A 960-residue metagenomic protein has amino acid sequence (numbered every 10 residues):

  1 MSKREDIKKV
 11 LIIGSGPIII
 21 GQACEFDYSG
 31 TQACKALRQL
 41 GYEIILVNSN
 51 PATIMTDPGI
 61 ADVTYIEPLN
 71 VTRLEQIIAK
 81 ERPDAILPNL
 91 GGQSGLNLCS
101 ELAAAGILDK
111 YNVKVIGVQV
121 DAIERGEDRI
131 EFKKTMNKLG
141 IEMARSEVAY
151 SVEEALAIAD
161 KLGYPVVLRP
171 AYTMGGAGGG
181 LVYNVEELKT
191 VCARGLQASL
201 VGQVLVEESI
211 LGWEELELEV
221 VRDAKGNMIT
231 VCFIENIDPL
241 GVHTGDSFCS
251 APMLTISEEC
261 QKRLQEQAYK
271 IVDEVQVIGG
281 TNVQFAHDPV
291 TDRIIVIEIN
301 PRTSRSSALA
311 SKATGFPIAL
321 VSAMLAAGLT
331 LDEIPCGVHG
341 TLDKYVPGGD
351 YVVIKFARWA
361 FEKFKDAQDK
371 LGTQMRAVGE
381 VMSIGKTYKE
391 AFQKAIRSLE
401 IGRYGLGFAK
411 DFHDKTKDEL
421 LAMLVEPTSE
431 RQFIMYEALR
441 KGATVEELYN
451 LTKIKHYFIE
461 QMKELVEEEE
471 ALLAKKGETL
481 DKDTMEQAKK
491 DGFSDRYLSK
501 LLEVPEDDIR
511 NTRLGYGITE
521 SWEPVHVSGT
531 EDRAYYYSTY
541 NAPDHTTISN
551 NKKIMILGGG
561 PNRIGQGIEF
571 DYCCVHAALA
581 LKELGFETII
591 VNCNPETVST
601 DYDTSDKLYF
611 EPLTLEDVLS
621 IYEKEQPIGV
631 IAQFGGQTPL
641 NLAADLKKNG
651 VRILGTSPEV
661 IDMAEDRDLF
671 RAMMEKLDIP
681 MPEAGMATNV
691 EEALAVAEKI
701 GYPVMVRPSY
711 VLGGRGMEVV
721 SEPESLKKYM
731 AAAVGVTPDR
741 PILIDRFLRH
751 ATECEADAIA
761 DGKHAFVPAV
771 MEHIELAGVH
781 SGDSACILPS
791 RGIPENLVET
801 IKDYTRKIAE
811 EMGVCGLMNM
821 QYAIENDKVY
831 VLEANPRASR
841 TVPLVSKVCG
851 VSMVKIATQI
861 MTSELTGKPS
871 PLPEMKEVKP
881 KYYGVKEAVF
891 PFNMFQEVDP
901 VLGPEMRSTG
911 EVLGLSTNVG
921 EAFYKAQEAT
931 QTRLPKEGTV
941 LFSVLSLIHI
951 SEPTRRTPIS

Functional and structural regions predicted by a protein language model:
S2, D27, Q32, Q39 (+22 more regions): ATP-dependent carboxylate activation and anion-phosphoryl transfer catalytic cores that bind Mg-ATP to form
V10-L11, P17, I554, T939-V940: Conserved hydrophobic helix-helix packing surfaces used for dimerization/oligomerization
D84-L90, I628-F634: Periplasmic-binding protein-like
Q93-Y111, T638-G650: Short Gly/Thr/Asp-enriched flexible loops that form oxyanion-binding sites at enzyme active sites
K110-G179, T656-M717: A conserved helix-loop-beta module that forms one wall/lid of the active-site cleft in ATP-utilizing catalytic domains
K500-D532: Amphipathic alpha-helical
I948-I959: Single conserved hydrophobic/aromatic residue that forms the stacking wall/gate of nucleotide- or nucleobase-binding
